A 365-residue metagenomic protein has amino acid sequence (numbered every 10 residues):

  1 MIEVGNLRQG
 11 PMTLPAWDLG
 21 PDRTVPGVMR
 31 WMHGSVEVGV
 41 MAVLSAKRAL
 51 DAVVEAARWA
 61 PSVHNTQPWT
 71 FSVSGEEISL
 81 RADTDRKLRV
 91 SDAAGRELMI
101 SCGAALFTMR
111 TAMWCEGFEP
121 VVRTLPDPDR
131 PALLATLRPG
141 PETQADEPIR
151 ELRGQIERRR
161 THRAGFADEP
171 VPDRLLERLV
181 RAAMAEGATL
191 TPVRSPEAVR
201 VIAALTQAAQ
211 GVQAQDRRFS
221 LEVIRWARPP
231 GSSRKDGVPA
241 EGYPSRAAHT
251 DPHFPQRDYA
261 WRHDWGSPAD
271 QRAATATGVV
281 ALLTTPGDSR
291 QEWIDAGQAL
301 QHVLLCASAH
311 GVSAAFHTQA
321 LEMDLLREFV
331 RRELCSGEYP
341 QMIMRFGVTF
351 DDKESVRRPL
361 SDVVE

Functional and structural regions predicted by a protein language model:
I2-E365: Acidic, surface-exposed loops and disordered segments
